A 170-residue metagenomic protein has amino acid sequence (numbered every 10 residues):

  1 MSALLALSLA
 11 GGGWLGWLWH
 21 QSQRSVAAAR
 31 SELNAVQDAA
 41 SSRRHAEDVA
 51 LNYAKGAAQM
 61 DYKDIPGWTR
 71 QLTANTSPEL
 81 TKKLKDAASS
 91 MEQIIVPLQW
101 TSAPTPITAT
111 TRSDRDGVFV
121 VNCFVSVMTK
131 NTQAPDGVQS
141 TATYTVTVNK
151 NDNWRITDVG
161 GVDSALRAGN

Functional and structural regions predicted by a protein language model:
M1-Q59: Juxtamembrane and targeting peptides
A6, V96-Q99, T132-P135: Intrinsically disordered, low-complexity segments enriched in polar/charged residues with Gly/Pro, especially when
W17-V26, W68-L72, V146, W154: Bulky hydrophobic/aromatic packing residues
V26-A29, D38-A39, A74-K82, S102-T105 (+3 more regions): Short low-complexity stretches enriched in small and charged residues
D38-S102: Core segments of small alpha/beta cavity-forming domains
L98-N131: Surface-exposed, charged secondary-structure patches
V118-N170: Exposed beta-sheet edge and beta->alpha loop/turn motif
